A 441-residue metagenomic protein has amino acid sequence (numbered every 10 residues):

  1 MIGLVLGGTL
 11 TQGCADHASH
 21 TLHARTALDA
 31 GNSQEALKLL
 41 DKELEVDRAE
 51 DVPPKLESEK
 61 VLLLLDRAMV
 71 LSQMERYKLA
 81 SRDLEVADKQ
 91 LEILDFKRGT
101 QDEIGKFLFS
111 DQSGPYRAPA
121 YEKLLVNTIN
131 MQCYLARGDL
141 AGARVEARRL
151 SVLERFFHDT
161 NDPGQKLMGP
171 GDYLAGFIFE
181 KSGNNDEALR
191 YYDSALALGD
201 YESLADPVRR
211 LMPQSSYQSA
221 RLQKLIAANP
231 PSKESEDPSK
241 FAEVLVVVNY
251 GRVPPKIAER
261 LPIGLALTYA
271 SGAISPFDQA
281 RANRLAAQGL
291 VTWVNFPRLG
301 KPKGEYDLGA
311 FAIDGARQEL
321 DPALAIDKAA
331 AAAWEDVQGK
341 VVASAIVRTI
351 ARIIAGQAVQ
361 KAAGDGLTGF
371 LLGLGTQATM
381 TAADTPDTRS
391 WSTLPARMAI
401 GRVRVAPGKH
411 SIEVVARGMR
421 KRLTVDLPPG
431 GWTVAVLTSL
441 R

Functional and structural regions predicted by a protein language model:
G8-E35, L44-D47: Bacterial Sec signal peptide processing site at the extreme N-terminus
R48-L56, L91-D102, F156-G164, L196-L225: Boundary/linker segments of alpha-helical solenoid repeat arrays
S81-E92, R148-V152, E180-S203: TPR/TPR-like (Sel1-like) alpha-helical repeat modules
R221-R441: Short loop/turn and low-complexity linker motifs enriched in small/turn-promoting residues
